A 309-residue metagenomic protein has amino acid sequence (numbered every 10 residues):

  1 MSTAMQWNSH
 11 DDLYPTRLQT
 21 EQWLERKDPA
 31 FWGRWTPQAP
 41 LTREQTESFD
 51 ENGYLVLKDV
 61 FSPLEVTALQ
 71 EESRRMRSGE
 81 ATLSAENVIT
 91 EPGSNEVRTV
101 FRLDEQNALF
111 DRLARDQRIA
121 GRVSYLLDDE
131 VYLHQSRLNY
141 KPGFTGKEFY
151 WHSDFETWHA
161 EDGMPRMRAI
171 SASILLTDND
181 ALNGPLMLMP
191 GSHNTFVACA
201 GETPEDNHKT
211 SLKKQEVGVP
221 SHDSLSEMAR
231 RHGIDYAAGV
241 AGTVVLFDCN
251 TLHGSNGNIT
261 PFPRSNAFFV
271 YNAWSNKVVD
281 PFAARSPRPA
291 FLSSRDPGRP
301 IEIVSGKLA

Functional and structural regions predicted by a protein language model:
M1-V131, V240: N-terminal auxiliary "cap/dimerization" subdomain that precedes the catalytic jelly-roll/cupin core of mononuclear
S2-W35, L83, G201-E205, A241-L246 (+1 more regions): Non-heme Fe(II)/2-oxoglutarate
P63, T157, H253: Glycine-rich nucleotide phosphate-binding loop and flanking beta-alpha elements of Rossmann-like dinucleotide-binding
G93-L103, N107, R118-L188, H193: Conserved double-stranded beta-helix
P142, M189-V197, V270-N276: Short edge-strand/loop segments of extracellular domains
H152-E156, V219-R231, P263, F282-P287: Short, surface-exposed loop/helix-turn segments at secondary-structure junctions that function as lids/hinges flanking
H159-A169, H232-G233, G239, F262: A short beta-loop-beta micro-motif enriched in histidine and acidic residues
A181-T251: Double-stranded beta-helix
